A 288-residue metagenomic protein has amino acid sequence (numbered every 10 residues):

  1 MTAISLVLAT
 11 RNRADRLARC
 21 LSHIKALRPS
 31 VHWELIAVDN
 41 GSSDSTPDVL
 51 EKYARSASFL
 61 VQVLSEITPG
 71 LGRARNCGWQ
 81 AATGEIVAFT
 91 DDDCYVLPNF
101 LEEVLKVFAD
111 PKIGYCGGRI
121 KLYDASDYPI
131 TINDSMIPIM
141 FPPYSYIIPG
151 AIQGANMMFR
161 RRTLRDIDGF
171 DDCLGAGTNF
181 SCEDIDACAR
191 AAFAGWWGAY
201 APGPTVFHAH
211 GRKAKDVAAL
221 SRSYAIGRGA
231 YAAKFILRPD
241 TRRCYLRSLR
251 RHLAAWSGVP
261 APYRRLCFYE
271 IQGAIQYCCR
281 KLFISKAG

Functional and structural regions predicted by a protein language model:
S22-H32: Short, acidic, metal-binding catalytic loop of nucleotide-sugar glycosyltransferases
H23, D39-D48, C94: A conserved acidic beta->alpha catalytic loop
E66-A82: Glycine-rich, basic loop-to-helix element that forms the pyrophosphate-binding segment of sugar-nucleotide handling
V87: Short aromatic/hydrophobic "clamp" motif used to bind/position activated sugar donors
N99-I130: Conserved donor NDP-sugar-binding/catalytic core segment of glycosyltransferases
G118-R119, N133-G150: Short, flexible, basic/aromatic active-site loop/helix in glycosyltransferases
I152, A176-A189: Acidic donor-binding loop at a coil-to-helix junction in glycosyltransferase catalytic cores that engages
A219-G227, A233, L237-G288: Non-catalytic, C-terminal membrane-associated alpha-helical segments of glycosyltransferases
